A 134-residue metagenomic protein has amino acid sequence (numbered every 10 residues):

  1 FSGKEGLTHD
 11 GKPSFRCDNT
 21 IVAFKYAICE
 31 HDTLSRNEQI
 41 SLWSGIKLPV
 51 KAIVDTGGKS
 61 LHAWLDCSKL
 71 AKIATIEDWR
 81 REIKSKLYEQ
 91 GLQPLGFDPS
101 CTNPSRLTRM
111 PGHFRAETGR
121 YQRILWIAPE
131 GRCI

Functional and structural regions predicted by a protein language model:
F1-L61, D66-E82: Signature for HUH/AEP ssDNA processing cores
E5-T8, P13, D98, F114 (+2 more regions): Compositionally biased, intrinsically disordered low-complexity regions
T8-D18, E89-P99, M110: Intrinsically disordered, low-complexity boundary segments flanking structured domains
E38-I46, C67-L95, T118-I134: Helical (often loop-to-helix) elements that flank the catalytic cores of nucleotide-handling enzymes
A52-G58, P94-P104: A generic structural motif
H62, R115-E117: A short acidic, often aromatic-flanked loop/helix-cap motif at beta-alpha or helix-coil junctions that lines enzyme
H62, R80, R106-R109, R123: Basic side chains
C101-H113: A glycine-rich phosphate-binding loop feature that marks nucleotide/adenosyl-phosphate handling sites
